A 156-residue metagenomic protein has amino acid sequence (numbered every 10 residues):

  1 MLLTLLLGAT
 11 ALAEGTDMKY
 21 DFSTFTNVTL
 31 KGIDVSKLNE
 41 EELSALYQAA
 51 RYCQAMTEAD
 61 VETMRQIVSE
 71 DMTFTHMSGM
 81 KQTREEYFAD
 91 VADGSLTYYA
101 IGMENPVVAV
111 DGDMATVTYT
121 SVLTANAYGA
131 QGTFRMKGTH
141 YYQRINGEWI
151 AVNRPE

Functional and structural regions predicted by a protein language model:
M1-G8: Bacterial N-terminal signal peptides
A13-E70: Short, low-complexity N-terminal intrinsically disordered segments enriched in polar/charged residues
E14, F88-A130: Surface-exposed, charged secondary-structure patches
E14-N27, R135-E156: Short beta-strand edge/turn micro-motifs at domain boundaries
L46, R65-G102: Short solvent-exposed beta->alpha transition segments
Y52, M64, M72, Y87 (+2 more regions): Hydrophobic pocket/interface hotspot
V68, S78-G79, G102, V107 (+3 more regions): A mature extracytoplasmic/lumenal domain signature
F74-T75, V117, A151-N153: Short hydrophobic/aromatic-rich beta-strand segments that constitute the beta-sheet cores of beta-sandwich/beta-barrel
